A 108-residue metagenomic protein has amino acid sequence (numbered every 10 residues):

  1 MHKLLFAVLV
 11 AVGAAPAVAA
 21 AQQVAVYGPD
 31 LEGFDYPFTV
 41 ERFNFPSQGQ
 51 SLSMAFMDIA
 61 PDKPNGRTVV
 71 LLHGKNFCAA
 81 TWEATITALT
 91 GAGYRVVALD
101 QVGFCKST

Functional and structural regions predicted by a protein language model:
M1-F6: Bacterial N-terminal signal peptides that target proteins for export
A7-P16: Bacterial N-terminal signal peptides
L9, V40-R42, M57, I86: Residue-level detection of beta-strand scaffold positions
L9-V10, V24, D62: Compositionally biased, low-complexity repeat tracts
A14, R42-P46, T90: Amphipathic alpha-helical interaction segments
V18-A19, V69: A composition/secondary-structure signal for short, hydrophobic, low-basic-content segments with alpha-helix propensity
A19-F45: An N-terminal hydrophobic leader/cap segment in hydrolases
D35, Q48, L52-K106: Conserved HGGG/HGGXW glycine-rich cap/lid loop of the alpha/beta-hydrolase fold
